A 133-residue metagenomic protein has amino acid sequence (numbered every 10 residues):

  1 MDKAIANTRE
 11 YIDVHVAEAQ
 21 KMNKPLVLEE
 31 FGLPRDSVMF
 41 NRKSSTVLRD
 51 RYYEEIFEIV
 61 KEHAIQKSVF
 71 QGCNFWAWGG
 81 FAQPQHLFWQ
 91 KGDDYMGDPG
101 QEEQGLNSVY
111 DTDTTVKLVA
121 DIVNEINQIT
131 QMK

Functional and structural regions predicted by a protein language model:
M1-M39: Glycoside hydrolase catalytic-domain groove-lining segments
V38-K133: Aromatic-rich peripheral "rim/lid" segments of glycoside hydrolase catalytic domains that contact and position glycan
